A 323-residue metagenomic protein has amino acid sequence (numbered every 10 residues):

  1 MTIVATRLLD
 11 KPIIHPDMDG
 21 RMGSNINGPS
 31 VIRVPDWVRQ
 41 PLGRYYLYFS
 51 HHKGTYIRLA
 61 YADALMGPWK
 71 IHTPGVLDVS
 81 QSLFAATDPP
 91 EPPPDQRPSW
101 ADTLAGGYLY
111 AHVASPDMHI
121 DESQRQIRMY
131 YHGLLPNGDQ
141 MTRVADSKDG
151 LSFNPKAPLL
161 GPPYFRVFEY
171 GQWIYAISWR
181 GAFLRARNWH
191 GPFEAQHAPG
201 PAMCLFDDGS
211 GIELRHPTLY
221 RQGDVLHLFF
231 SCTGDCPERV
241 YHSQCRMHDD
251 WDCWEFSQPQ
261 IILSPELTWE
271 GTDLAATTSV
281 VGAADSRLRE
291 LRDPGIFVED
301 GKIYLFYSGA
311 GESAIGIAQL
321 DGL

Functional and structural regions predicted by a protein language model:
M1-S115, H119-R215, Y220-R287, V298-L323: Beta-rich carbohydrate-recognition and catalytic domains
